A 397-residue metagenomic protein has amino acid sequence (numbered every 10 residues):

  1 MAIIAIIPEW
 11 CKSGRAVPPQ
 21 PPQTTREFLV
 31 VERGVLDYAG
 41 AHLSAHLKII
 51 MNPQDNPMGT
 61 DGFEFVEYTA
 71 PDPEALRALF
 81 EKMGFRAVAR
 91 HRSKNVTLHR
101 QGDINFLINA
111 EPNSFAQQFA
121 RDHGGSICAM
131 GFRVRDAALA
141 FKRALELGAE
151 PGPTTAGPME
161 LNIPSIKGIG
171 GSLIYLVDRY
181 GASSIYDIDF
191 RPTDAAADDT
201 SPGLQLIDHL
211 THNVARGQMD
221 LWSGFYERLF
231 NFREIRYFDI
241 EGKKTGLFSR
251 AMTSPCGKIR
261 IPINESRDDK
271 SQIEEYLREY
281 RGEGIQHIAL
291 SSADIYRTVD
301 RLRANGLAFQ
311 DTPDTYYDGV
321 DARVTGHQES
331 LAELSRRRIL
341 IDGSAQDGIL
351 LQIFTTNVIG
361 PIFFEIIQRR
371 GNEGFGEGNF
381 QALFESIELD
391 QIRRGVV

Functional and structural regions predicted by a protein language model:
G14, A39, L43-A45: Short hydrophobic alpha-helical segments enriched in small aliphatic residues
L43, L47-P73, I127-M130, D187-S223 (+3 more regions): N-terminal beta-strand motif that seeds the catalytic metal site of vicinal oxygen chelate
I49-Y180, I185-R191, R216: An N-terminus-focused feature that recognizes amino-terminal "leader" regions
G62-V66, F80, F85, H99 (+12 more regions): Short, structured motif recognition centered on aromatic/hydrophobic residues
K82-R86, H91-V96, R228-K270: Active-site region of the double-stranded beta-helix
I127-A129, E146, P151-G242, R250 (+4 more regions): Extended catalytic-interface subdomain
I259-I261, R281-G343, D347-T356, I362-R369: Long compositionally biased, domain-poor regions of proteins
